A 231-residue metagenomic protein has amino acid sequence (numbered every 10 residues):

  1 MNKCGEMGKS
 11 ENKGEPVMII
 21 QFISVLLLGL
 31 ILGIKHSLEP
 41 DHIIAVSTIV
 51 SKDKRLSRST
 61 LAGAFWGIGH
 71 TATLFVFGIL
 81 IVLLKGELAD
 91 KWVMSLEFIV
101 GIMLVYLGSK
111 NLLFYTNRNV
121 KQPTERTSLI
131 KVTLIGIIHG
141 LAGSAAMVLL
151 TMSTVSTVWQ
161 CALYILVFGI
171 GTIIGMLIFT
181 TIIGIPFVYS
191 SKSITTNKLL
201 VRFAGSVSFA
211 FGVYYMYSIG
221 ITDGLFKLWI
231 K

Functional and structural regions predicted by a protein language model:
M1-V17: Short, Lys/Arg-enriched N-terminal segments with co-localized hydrophobic residues within the first ~10-30 amino acids
E11-K13, K110-L141, T195, D223-K231: Alpha-helical multi-pass membrane helix bundles of inner-membrane/thylakoid proteins, especially permease cores
M18-S37, S59-A64, E125-I138, Q160-G169: Small-residue-enriched transmembrane helix starts and helix-helix packing motifs in multi-pass inner-membrane proteins
S24, L28, R58-T124: Membrane helix-loop-helix hairpins that form the core translocation module of multi-pass transporters
L38-I44, L141-L150: Transmembrane helix boundary and interhelical junction motifs in multipass membrane proteins
E39-H42, H70, V105, H139 (+2 more regions): Divalent metal-coordination and catalytic microenvironments
S57-E87, T154-Y189: A small-residue-rich subset of transmembrane alpha-helices
D90-N117, I194-K231: Selective transmembrane alpha-helices of multi-pass membrane proteins
